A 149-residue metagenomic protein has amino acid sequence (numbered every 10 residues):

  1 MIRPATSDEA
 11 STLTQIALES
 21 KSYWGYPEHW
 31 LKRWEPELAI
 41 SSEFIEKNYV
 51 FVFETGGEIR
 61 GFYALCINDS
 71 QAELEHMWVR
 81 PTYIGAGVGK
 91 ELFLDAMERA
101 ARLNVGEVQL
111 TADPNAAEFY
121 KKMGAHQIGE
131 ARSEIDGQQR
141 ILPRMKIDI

Functional and structural regions predicted by a protein language model:
M1-Q15: A short beta-loop-alpha structural element at the N-terminal edge of CoA-dependent acyl/N-acetyltransferase catalytic
T14-I40: Conserved GNAT-fold acetyl-CoA-binding loop/helix
S41-V52, E73: A short helix-loop-beta-strand connector motif used in the catalytic cores of GNAT acetyltransferases and, in some
V52, E58-C66, E73-W78: Conserved beta-strand in the GNAT
Y83, G87-D95: Conserved acetyl-CoA pyrophosphate-binding loop and the N-cap/start of the following alpha-helix in GNAT-like
A100-D113: Conserved GNAT acetyl-CoA-binding A-motif
Q109-T111, H126-R144: Conserved catalytic-core motifs of GNAT/GCN5-like acyltransferases
Y120-K121: Conserved active-site tyrosine of GNAT-family acetyltransferases
